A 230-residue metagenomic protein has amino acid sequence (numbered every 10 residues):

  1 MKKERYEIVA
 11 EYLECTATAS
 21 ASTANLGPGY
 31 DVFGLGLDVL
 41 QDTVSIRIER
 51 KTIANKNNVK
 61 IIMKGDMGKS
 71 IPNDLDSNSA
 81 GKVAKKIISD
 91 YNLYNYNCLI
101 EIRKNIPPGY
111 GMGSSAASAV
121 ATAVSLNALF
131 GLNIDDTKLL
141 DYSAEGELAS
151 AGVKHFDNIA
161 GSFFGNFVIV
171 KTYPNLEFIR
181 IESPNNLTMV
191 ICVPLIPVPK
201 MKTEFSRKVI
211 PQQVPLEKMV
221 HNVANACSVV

Functional and structural regions predicted by a protein language model:
K2-Y110, A128, L132-D136: ATP-binding N-lobe of GHMP and related small-molecule kinases
I53-M63, M112, R180, M201-K208: Short, charged, solvent-exposed linker or helix-capping segments at domain edges/interfaces that act as flexible hinges
D76-S79, S114, S118-A119, H221-N225: Catalytic-loop motifs flanking and including active-site residues across diverse enzymes
G81, K85, A119, A123-N127 (+3 more regions): Residues within alpha-helical segments
Y110-S114, K171-Y173: Short, conserved acidic/polar surface loops in the N-terminal third of protein domains
M112-D136, F163-G165: DPxDG-like acidic metal-binding loop motif
D135-V230: ATP-dependent small-molecule kinase catalytic core of the GHMP/sugar-kinase superfamily and closely related
